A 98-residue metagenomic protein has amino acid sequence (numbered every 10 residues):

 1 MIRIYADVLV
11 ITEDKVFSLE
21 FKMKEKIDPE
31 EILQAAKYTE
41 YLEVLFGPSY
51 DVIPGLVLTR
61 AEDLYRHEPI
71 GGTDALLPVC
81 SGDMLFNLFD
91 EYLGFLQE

Functional and structural regions predicted by a protein language model:
M1-E98: Accessory nucleic-acid engagement/destabilization modules that flank
